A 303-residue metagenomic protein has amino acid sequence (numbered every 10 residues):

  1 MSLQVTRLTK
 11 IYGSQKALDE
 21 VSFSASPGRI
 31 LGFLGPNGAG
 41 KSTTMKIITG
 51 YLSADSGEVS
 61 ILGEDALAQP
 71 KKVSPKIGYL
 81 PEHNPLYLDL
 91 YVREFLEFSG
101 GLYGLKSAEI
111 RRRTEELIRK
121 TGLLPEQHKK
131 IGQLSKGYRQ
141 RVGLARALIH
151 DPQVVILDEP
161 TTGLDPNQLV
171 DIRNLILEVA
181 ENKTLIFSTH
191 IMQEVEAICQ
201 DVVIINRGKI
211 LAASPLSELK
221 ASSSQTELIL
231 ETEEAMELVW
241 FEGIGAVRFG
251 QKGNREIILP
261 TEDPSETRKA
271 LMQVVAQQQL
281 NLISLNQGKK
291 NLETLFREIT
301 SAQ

Functional and structural regions predicted by a protein language model:
S2-V5, K10-N206, L211-A212: ABC transporter nucleotide-binding domains
K10, F249-K252, Q287: Hydrophobic/anchoring residues in structured secondary elements
E58, K130, E227, N281-S284: Residues at or immediately flanking beta-strands
G78, G104, G143, V203 (+4 more regions): A generic structural signal for secondary-structure junctions that act as hinges or helix/strand caps at the edges
F98, E116, V239, Q273 (+1 more regions): Surface-exposed charge patches
D171-T261: ABC transporter nucleotide-binding domain
P264-Q303: C-terminal coupling/interaction segments
